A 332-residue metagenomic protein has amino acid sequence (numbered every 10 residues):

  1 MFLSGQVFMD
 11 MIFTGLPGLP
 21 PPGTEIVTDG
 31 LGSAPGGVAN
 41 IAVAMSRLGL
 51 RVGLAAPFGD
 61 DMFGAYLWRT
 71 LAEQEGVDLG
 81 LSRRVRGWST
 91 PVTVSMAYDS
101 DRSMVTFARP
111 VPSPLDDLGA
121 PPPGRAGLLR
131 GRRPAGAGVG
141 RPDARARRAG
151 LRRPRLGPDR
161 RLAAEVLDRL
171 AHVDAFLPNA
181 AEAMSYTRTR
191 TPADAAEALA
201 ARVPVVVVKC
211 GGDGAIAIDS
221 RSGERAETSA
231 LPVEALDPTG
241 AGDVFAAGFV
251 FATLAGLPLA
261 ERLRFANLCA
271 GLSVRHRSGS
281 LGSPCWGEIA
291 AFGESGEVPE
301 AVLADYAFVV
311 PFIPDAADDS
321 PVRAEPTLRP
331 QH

Functional and structural regions predicted by a protein language model:
M1, P192-H332: Conserved phosphate-binding/catalytic region of the ribokinase-like
M1-P57, M62-A65, A72, A304-H332: Glycine-rich phosphate/adenosyl-contacting loop at the front of the ribokinase-like
L19-D29, G76-D78, S222-V233: Glycine/charged-rich beta-loop-alpha catalytic/anionic-binding loops adjacent to active sites
V43, V92-M96, S103, G214-I218: Short beta-strand scaffold segments in enzyme catalytic cores
V52, L79, G150-L151, V206: Hydrophobic beta-strand scaffold residues
T70-G87: A glycine-rich helix N-cap at a beta->alpha junction
R84, T93-P134: Conserved phosphate-binding/catalytic loop of the ribokinase/pfkB sugar-kinase fold
A126-E197, G212-A215, S220: Conserved beta-alpha-beta core of the PfkB/ribokinase-like small-molecule kinase fold
